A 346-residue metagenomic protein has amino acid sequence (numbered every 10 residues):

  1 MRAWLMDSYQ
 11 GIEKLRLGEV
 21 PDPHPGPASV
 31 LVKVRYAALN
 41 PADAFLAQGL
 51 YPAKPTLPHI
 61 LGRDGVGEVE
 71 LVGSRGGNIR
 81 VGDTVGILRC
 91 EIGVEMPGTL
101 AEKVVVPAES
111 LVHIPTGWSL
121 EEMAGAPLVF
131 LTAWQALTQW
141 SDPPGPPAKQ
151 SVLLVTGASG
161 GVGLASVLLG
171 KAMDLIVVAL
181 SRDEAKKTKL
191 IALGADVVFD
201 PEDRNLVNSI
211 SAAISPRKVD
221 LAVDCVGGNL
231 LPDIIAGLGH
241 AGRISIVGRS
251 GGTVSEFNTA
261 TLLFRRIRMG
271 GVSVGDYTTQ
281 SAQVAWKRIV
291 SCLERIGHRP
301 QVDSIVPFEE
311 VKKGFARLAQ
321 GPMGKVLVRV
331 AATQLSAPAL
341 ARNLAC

Functional and structural regions predicted by a protein language model:
P21-A38, L50-I92: Glycine-rich beta-strand-centered segment in the early N-terminal region that forms part of a ligand/cofactor-binding
D83-T84, K103, V152, A172 (+1 more regions): Residue-level marker of beta-strand positions
G86, A222-V223: N-terminal Rossmann-like NAD(P) cofactor-binding module of classical short-chain dehydrogenase/reductase
A124-D203: Mid-domain Rossmann-like dinucleotide-binding core that forms the NAD(H)/NADP(H) cofactor-binding site
G157-A158, V226, R249: NAD(P)H cofactor-binding loop motif with strongest signal on the N-terminal glycine-rich segment
N205-R217: Short amphipathic alpha-helix with an adjacent loop that forms part of the alpha/beta core around
N229-H298, V330-C346: Glycine-rich phosphate-binding loop and adjacent beta-alpha segment of Rossmann(oid) nucleotide-cofactor-binding
